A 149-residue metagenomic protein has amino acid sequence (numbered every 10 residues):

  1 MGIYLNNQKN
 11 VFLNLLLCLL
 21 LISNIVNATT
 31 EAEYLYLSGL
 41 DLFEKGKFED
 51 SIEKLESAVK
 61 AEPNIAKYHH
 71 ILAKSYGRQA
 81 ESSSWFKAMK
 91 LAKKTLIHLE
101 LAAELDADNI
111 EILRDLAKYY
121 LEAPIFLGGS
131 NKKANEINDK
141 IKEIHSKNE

Functional and structural regions predicted by a protein language model:
I25-I52, K67: N-terminal leader/linker segments that initiate helical-solenoid repeat arrays
L40, A73, R78-W85, K118-G128: Short coil/turn linking the two alpha-helices of tandem helical-hairpin repeats
A58, L101-A102, K140-I141: Canonical positions in the second alpha-helix
